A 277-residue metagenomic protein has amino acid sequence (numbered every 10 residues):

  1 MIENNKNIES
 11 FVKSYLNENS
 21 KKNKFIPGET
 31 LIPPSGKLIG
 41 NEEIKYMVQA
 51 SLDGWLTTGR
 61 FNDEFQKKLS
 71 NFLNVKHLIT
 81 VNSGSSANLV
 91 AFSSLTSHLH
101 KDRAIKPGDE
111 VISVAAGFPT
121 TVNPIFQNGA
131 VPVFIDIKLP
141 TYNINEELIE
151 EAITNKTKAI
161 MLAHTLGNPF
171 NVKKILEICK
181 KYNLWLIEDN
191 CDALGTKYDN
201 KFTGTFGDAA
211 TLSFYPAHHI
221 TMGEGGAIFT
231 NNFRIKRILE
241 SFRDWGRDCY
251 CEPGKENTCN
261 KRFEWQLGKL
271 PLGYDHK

Functional and structural regions predicted by a protein language model:
M1-W55: N-terminal "arm"/small-domain region of PLP-dependent enzymes with the aminotransferase-like
K6, S10, K45, Q49 (+5 more regions): Replace "anionic and nucleotidyl ligands
Y15-L16, S97-N190, K197: PLP-dependent aminotransferase-like
G40, Y142, G167-N168, P216-M222: Nucleotide-sugar-dependent glycosyltransferase donor-binding/catalytic pocket residues
R60-E110, N123-N128, F134, K201: Phosphate-binding glycine-rich loop
A193-D199, F206-K277: Active-site region of PLP-dependent enzymes
